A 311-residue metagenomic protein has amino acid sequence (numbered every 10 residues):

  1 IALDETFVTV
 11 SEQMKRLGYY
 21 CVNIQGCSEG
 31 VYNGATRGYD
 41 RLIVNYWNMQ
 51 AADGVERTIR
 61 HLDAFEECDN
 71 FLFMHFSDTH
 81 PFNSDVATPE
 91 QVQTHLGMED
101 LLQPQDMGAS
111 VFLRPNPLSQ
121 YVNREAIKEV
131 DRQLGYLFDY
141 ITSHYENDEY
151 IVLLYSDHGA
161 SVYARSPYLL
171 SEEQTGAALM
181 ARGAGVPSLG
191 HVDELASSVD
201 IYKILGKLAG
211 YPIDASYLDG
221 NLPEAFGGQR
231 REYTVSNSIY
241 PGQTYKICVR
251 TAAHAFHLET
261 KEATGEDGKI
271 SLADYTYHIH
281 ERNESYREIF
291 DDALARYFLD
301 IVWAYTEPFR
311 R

Functional and structural regions predicted by a protein language model:
I1-R311: Catalytic domains that recognize anionic headgroups
